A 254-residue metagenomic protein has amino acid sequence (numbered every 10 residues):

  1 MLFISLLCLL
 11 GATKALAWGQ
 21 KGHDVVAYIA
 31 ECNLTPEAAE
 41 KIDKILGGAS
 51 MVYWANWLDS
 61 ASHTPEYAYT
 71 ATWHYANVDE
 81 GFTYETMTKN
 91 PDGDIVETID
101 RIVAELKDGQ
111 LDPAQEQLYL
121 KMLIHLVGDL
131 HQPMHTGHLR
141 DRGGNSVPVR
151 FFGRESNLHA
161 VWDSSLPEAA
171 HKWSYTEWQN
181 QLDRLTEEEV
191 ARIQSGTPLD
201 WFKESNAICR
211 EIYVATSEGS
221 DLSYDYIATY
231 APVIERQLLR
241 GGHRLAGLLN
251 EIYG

Functional and structural regions predicted by a protein language model:
M1-L6: Sec-dependent signal peptide recognition, specifically the positively charged N-region followed immediately by
A12-K14: N-terminal signal peptide c-region/cleavage motif recognized by signal peptidases
L16-L126, P133-G254: N-terminal, motif-rich segments that launch catalysis or mediate targeting to/interaction with membranes, typified by
